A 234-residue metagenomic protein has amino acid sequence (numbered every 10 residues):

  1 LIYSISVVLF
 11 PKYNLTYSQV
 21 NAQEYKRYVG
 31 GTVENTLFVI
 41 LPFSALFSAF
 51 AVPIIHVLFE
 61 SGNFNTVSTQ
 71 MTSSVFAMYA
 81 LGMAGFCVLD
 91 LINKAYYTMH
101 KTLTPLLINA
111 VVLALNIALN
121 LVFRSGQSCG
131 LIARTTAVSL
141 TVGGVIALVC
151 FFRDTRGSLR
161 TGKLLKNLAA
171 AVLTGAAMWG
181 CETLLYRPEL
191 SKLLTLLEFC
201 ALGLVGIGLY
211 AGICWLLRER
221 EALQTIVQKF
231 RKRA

Functional and structural regions predicted by a protein language model:
I2-A22, K26-V33, N93: Helix-loop junctions and terminal segments of transmembrane helices in multi-pass membrane transport/translocation
N35-A49, G126, G130-D154, L168: Short alpha-helical transmembrane segments in multi-pass integral membrane proteins
F38, M78-L81, L107-L115, V138 (+2 more regions): Hydrophobic residues within alpha-helical transmembrane segments of multi-pass solute transporters/permease subunits
S48-G82: Interfacial segments at transmembrane-helix termini and the short loops linking adjacent helices
L81-V111, V122, G126: Membrane-interface junctions at transmembrane-helix termini in multi-pass inner-membrane proteins
I92-H100, L148-L164, Y186-L190: Alpha-helical transmembrane segments
L103, A110-V149, C181-L204: Membrane-interface helix-loop junctions in multi-pass transport and translocation proteins
G180-A234: Membrane-proximal transmembrane or re-entrant/amphipathic helices at the cytosolic face
